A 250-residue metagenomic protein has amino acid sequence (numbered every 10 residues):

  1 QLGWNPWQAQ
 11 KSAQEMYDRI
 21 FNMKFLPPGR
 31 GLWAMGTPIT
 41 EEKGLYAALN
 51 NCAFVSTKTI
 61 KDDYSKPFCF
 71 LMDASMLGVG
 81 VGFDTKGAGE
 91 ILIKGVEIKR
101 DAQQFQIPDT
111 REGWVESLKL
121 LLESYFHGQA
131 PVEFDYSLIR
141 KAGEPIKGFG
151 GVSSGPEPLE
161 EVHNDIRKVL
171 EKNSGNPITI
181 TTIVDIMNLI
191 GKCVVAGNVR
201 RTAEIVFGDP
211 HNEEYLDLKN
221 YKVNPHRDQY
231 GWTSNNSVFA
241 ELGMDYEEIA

Functional and structural regions predicted by a protein language model:
Q1-A250: Extended catalytic cores of very large enzyme megasubunits
